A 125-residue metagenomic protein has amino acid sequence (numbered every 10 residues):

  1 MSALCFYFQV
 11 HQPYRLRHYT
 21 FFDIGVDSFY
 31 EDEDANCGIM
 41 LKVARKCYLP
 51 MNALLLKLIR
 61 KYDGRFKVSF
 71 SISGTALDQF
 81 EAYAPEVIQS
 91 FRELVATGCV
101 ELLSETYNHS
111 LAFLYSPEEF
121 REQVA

Functional and structural regions predicted by a protein language model:
M1-D63, V68, A96: N-terminal regions that are enriched for targeting/export leaders and immediately downstream pro/stem segments
V68, I72-A125: Metal-dependent polysaccharide deacetylase catalytic core of the NodB/CE4 family, i.e., the active-site-bearing domain
